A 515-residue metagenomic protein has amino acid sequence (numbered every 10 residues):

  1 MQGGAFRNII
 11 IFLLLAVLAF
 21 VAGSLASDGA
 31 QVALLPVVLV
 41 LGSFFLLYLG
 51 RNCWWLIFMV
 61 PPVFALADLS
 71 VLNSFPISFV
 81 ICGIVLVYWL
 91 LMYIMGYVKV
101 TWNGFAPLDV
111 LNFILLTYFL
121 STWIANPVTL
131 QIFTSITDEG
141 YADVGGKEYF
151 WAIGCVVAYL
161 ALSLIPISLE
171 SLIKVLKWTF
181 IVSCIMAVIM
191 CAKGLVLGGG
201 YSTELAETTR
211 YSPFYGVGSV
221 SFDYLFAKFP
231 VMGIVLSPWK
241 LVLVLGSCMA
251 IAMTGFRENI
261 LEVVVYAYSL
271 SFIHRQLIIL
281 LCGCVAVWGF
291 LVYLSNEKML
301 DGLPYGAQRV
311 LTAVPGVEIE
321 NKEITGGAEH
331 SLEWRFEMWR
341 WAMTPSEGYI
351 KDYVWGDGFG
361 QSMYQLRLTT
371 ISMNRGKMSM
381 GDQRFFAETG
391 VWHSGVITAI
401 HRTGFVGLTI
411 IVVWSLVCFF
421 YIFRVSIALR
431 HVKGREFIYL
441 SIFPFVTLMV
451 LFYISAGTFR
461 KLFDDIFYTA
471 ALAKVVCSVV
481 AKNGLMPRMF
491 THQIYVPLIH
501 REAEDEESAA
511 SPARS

Functional and structural regions predicted by a protein language model:
R7, V40-F45, I153-I165, E170-G199 (+3 more regions): Alpha-helical transmembrane segments of multi-pass inner-membrane proteins
V21-A33, G50, S70-I81, S212-Y215 (+4 more regions): Helix-loop-helix junctions and helix-breaking kinks within/between transmembrane helices of multi-pass membrane
P36-Y48, I84-V98, V220-G233, V406-L429: Hydrophobic, aromatic-rich transmembrane alpha-helices and their immediate juxtamembrane boundary segments
F45-Y149, I153, G233-L236, F445-L451: N-terminal hydrophobic segments of proteins, predominantly signal-anchor/transmembrane helices of inner/organellar
L49-R51, Y93-L111, F229-V242, R275-I278 (+1 more regions): Membrane-interface helix-loop-helix junctions at transmembrane boundaries of multi-pass membrane enzymes, predominantly
L197, Y201, E329-E333, E337-T403 (+1 more regions): Long extracytoplasmic/lumenal interhelical loops at the membrane interface of multi-pass membrane proteins
M249, M253-T254, H274-G326, E347-G348: A membrane-periplasm/extracellular boundary helix in multi-pass inner-membrane enzymes that assemble envelope glycans
G390-S394, H401-R402, W414-S455: Loop-to-helix entry and N-terminal half of a specific, functionally important transmembrane alpha helix in multi-pass
